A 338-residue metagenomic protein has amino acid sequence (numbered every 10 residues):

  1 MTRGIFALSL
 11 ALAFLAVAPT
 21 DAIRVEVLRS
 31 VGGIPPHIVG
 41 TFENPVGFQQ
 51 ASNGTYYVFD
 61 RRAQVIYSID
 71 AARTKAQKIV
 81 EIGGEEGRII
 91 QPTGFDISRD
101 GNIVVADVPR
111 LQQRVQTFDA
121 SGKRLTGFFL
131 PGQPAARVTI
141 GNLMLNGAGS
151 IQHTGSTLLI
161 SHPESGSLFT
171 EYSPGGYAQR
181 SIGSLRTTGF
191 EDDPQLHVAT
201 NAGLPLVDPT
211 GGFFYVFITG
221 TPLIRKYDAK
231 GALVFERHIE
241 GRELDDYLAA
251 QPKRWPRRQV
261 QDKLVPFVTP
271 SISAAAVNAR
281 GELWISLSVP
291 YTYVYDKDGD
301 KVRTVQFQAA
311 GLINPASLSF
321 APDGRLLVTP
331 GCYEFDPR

Functional and structural regions predicted by a protein language model:
M1-G4: Positively charged n-region of N-terminal signal peptides that target proteins for export
A7-L15: Bacterial N-terminal signal peptides
V17-R338: Eukaryotic scaffold repeat domains enriched in small/polar residues
